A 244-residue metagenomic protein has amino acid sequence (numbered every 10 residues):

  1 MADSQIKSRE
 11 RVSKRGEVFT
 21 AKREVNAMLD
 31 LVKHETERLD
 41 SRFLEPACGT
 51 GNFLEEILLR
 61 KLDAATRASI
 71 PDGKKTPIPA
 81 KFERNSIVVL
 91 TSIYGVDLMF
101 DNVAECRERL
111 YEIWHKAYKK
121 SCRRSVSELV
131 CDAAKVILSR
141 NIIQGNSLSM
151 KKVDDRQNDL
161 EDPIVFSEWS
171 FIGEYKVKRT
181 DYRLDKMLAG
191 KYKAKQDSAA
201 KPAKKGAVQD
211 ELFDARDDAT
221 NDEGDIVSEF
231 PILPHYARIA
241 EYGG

Functional and structural regions predicted by a protein language model:
A2-G244: SAM-dependent methyltransferase catalytic region
